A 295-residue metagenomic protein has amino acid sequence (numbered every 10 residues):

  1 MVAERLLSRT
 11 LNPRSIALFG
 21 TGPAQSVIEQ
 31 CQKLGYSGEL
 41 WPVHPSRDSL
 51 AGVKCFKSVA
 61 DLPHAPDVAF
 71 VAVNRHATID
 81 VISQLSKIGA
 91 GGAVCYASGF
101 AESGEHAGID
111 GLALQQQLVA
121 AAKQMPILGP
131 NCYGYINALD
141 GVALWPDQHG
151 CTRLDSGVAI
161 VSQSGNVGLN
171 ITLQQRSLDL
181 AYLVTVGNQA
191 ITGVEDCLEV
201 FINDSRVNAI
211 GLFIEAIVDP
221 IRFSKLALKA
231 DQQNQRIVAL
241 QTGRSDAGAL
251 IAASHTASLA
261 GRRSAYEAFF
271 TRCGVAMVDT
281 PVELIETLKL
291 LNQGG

Functional and structural regions predicted by a protein language model:
M1-G295: Catalytic-core regions of core metabolic enzymes, especially those transforming organic acids/acyl-group intermediates
